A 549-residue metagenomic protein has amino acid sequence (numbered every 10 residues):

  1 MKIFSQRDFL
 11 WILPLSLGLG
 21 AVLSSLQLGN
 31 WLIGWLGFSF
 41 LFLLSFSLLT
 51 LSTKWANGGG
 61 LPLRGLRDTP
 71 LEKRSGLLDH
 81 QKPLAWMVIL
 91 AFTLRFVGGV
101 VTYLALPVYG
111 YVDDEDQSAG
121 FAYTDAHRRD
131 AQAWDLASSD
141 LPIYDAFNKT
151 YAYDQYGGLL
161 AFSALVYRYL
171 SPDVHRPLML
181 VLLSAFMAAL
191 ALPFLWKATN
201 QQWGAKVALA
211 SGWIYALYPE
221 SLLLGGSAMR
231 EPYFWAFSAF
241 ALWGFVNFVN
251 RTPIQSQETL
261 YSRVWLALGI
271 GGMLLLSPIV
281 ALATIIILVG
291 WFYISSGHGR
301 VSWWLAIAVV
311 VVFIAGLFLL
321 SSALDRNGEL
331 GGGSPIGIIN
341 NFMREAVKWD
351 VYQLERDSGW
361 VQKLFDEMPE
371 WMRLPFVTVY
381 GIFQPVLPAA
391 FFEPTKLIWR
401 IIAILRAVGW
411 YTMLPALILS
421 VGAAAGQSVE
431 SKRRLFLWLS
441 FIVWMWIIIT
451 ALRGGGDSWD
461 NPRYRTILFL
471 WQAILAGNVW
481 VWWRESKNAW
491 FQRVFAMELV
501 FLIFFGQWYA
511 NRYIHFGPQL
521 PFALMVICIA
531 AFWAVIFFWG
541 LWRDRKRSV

Functional and structural regions predicted by a protein language model:
P14-G18, W265-L266, E430-L452: Transmembrane alpha-helix segments characteristic of polytopic inner-membrane glycan-assembly/cell-envelope
L15-G18, F491-V549: Transmembrane helical bundles and short interhelical boundary loops of multi-pass, membrane-embedded
D125-D173, L276, Y380-G381, V386: Short hydrophobic/aromatic helix or loop-helix immediately within or flanking a transmembrane segment in polytopic
S163-L165, M179-Q202, P415-L419: Transmembrane-helix motifs of polytopic, lipid-linked glycan transferases
V174-M179, L195-L217: Transmembrane-helix signature of polytopic, membrane-embedded enzymes that assemble or transfer cell-envelope glycans
Q201, R251-Y261, G299-V301, W399 (+1 more regions): Membrane-interface helix-loop-helix junctions at transmembrane boundaries of multi-pass membrane enzymes, predominantly
L223, G244, F248, S256-T284 (+2 more regions): Membrane-interface alpha helices of multi-pass inner-membrane proteins
G381-K432: Hydrophobic, aromatic-rich transmembrane alpha-helices and their immediate juxtamembrane boundary segments
